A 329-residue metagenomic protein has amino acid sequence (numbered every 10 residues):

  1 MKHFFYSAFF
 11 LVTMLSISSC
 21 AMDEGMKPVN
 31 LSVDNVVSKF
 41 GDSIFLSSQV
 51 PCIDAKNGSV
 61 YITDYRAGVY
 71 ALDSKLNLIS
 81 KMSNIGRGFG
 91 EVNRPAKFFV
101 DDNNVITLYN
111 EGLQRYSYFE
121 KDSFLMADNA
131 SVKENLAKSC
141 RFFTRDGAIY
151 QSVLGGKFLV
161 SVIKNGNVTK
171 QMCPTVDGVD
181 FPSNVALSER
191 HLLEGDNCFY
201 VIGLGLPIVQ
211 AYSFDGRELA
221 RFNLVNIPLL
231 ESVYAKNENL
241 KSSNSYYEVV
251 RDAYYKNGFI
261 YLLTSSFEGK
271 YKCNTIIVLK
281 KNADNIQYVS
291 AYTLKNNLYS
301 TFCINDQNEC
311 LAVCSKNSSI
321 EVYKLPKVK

Functional and structural regions predicted by a protein language model:
S32-D42, M82-G90, A130-E134, T169-V185 (+2 more regions): Surface-exposed loop and turn segments in beta-propeller and other repeat-based domains that flank or scaffold
K39-A67, Y261-S266: Beta-strand-rich domains and repeat architectures in extracellular enzymes and scaffolds, especially beta-propellers
S47-C52, V92-F98, N135-R145, L187-H191 (+2 more regions): Repeated scaffold domains used in trafficking and secretory/extracellular systems, primarily beta-propellers
N57-G58, N103-N104, D146-G147, D196-C198 (+2 more regions): Short coil/turn segments that connect the beta-strands within blades of beta-propeller domains
I62-R66, T107-G112, Q151-G156, V201-L204 (+2 more regions): Conserved beta-strand positions in repeat-built beta-propeller and related beta-rich domains
Y70, Q114-S117, G156-S161, L206-Q210 (+2 more regions): Structural motif
L78-D102: Blade-loop segments of beta-propeller domains
K241-L279: Loop/turn-rich, solvent-exposed surfaces of beta-rich toroidal or solenoidal domains
